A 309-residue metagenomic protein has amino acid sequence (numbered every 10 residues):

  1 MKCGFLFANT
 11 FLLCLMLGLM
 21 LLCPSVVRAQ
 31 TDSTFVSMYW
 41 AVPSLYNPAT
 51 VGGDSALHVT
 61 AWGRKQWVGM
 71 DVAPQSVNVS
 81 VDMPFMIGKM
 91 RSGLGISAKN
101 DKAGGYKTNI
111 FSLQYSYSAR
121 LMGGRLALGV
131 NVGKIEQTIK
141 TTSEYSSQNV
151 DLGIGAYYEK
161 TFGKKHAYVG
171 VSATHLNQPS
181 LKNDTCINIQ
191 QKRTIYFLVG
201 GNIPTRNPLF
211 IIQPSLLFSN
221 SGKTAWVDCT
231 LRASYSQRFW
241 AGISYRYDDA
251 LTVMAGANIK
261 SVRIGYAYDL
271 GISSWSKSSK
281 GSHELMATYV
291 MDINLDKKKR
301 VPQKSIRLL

Functional and structural regions predicted by a protein language model:
M1-A8: N-terminal secretory signal peptides that target proteins for export/translocation
T10-C23: Bacterial N-terminal signal peptides
L22-P24, H283-E284: A general, composition-driven signal for non-globular sequence regions
S25-A29: Sec/Tat signal peptide C-region and signal peptidase I cleavage site
Q30-L309: Subset of outer-membrane beta-barrel
